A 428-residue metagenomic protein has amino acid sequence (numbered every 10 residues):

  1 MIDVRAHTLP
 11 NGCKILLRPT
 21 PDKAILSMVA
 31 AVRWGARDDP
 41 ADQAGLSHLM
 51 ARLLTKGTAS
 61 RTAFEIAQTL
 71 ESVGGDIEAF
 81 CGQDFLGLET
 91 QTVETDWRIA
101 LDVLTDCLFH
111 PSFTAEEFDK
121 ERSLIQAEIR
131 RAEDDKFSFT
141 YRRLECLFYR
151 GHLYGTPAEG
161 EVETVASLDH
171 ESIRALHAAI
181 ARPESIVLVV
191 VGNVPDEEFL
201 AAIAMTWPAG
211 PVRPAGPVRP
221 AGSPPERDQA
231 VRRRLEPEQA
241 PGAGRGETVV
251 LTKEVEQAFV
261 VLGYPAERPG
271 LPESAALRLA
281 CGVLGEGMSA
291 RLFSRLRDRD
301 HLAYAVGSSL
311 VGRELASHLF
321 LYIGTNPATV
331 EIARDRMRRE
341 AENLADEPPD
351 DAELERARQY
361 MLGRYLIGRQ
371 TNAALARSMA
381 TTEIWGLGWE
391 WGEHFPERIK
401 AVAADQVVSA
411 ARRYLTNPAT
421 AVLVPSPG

Functional and structural regions predicted by a protein language model:
I2, T8, P19, E65-A230 (+4 more regions): Charge-rich, well-structured scaffold segments of protease-associated domains
P10-G12, G244: Glycine-centered tight beta-turn/hairpin loop motif at sheet-sheet or coil-to-beta transitions
G12, P19-L70, P272-L284, L292-S294: Active/ligand-binding-proximal structured segments within catalytic/core domains that scaffold catalytic residues
C13, P195, M288-S289, L296: A generic "binding-loop/recognition-motif" signal
P19-A24, V29-W34, S185, R213-A290 (+1 more regions): His/Glu-based metal-binding/catalytic segments typifying zinc-dependent metallopeptidases
L46-L49, A59-A63, D119-S123, E238 (+4 more regions): Short C-terminal domain-edge/linker segments immediately following a structured domain
